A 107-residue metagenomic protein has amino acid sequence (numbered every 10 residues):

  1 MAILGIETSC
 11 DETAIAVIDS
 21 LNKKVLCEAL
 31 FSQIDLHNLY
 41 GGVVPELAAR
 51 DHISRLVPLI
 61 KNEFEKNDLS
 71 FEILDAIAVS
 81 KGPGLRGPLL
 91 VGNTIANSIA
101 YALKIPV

Functional and structural regions predicted by a protein language model:
M1-V107: Short acidic/glycine-rich loops and adjacent helix/strand connectors that line catalytic pockets where negatively
